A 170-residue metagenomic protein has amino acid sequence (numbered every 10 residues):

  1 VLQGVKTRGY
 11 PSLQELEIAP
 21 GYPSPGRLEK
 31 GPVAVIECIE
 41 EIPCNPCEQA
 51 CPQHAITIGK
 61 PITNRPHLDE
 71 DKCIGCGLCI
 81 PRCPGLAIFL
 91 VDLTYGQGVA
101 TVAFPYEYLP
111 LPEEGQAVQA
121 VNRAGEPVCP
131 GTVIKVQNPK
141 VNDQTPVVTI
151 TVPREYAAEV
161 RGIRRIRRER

Functional and structural regions predicted by a protein language model:
Q14-L16, C44-E48, I74-Q97: Short beta-strand/loop turn elements enriched in aromatics
G21-P43, I56-G75, D92-Y108: Ferredoxin-like iron-sulfur electron-transfer modules
A87, N122-P127: Short, charged beta-turn/beta-strand-edge "cap" motif at the junction between a beta-strand and an adjacent loop
L111-E113: Short, well-ordered loop/turn sites that connect or cap secondary structure elements
E126-K140: Short beta-strand-centered aromatic/proline hotspots
N138-V152: Short, solvent-exposed secondary-structure boundary/capping segments
G162-R170: Intrinsically disordered, low-complexity, charged/polar segments
